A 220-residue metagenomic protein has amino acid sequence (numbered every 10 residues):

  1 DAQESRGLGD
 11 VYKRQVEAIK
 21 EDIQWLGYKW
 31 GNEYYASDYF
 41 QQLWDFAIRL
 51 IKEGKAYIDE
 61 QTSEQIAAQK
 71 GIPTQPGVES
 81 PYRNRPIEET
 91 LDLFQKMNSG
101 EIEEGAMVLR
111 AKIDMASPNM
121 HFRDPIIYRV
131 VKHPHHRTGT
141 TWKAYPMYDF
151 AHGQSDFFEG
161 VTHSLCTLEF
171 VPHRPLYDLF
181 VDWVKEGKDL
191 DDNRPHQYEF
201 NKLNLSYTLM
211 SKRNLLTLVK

Functional and structural regions predicted by a protein language model:
D1-Y12: Single conserved hydrophobic/aromatic residue that forms the stacking wall/gate of nucleotide- or nucleobase-binding
D10, Y35, R49-Q197, N201-L215: Active-site cores that bind ATP or allylic diphosphates and position pyrophosphate for catalysis
Q15, L43, H173: Hydrophobic (often cysteine-bearing) scaffold residues that line and stabilize catalytic clefts of nucleotide/cofactor
V16-S37: A glycine-rich helix N-cap at a beta->alpha junction
A18, N214-T217: Acidic/histidine-rich catalytic neighborhood
A18-D22, F46-R49, L176: Alpha-helical scaffold elements adjacent to nucleotide-binding pockets in ATP/GTP-utilizing enzyme cores
D38-Q42: Short acidic loop-to-helix transition motifs that present clustered carboxylates
